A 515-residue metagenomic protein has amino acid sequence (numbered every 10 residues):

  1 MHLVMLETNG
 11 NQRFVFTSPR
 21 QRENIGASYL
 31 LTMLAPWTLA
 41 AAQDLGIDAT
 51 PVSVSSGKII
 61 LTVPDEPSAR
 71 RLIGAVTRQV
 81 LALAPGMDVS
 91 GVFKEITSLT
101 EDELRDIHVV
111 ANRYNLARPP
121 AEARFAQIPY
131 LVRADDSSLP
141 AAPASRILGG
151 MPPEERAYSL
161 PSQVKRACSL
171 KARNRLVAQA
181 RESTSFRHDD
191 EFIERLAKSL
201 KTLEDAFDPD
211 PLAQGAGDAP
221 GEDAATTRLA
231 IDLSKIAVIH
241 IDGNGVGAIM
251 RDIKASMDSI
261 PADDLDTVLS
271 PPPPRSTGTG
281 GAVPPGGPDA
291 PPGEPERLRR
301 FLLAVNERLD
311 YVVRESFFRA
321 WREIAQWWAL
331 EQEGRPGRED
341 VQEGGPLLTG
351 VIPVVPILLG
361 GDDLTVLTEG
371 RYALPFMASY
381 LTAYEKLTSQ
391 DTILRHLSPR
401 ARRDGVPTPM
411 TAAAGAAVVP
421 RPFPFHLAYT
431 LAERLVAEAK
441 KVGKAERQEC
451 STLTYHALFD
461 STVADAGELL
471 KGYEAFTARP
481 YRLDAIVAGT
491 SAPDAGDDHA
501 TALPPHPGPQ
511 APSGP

Functional and structural regions predicted by a protein language model:
M1-P515: Regulatory and interdomain segments flanking nucleotide-handling catalytic cores in signaling/defense enzymes
